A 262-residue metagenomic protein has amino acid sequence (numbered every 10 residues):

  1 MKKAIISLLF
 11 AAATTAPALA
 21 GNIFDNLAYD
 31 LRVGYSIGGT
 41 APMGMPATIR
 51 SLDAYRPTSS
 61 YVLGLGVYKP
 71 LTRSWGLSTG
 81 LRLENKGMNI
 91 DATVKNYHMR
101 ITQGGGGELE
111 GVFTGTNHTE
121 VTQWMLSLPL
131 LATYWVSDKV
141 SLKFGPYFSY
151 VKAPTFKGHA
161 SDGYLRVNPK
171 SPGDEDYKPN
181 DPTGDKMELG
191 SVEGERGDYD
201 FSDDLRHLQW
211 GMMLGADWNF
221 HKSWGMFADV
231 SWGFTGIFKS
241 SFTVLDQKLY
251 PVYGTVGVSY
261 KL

Functional and structural regions predicted by a protein language model:
M1-N26: Cleavable N-terminal export/targeting peptides
F24, P70-T72, S137, H221-S223: Outer-membrane beta-barrel channels and translocator barrels
Y29, S59-L65, W124-L130, W210-L214 (+1 more regions): Hydrophobic, lipid-facing positions within transmembrane beta-strands of outer-membrane proteins
L31-I37, T79-N85, F144-Y150, A228-W232: Transmembrane beta-barrel strands of outer-membrane/channel proteins
G39-T58, K86-Q123, V151-Q209, G236-L249 (+1 more regions): Extracellular/periplasm-exposed beta-strand and loop segments of Gram-negative cell-envelope proteins, dominated by
V67-K69, N85, Y134, Y150 (+3 more regions): Residue-level signature of outer-membrane beta-barrel architecture
S74-L77, V140-L142, K222-A228: Repeated loop/turn-to-beta-strand initiation elements of outer-membrane beta-barrel proteins
W218-N219, Y250-L262: Outer-membrane beta-barrel "beta-signal"
